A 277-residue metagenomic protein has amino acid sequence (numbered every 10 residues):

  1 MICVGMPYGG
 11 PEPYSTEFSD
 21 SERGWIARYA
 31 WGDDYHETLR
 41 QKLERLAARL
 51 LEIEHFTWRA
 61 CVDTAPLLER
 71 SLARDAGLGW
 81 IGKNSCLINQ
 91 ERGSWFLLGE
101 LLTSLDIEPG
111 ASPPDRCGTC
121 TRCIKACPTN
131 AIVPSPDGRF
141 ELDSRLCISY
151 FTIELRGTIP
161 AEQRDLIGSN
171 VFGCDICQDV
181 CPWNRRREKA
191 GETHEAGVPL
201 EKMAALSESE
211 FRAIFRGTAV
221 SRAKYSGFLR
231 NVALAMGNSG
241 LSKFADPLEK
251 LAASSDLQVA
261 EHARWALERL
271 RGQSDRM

Functional and structural regions predicted by a protein language model:
M1-R116: Auxiliary alpha/beta "docking" domains used to position bulky ligands
I88-S112, S144-Q163, S207-R212: Short, charged low-complexity linear segments at domain edges
R122-T152, R156, N170-F172, I176-T193 (+1 more regions): Iron-sulfur cluster-binding cysteine motifs and their immediate structural context in ferredoxin-like electron-transfer
P160-T193, G217, S221, G227-L234: C-terminal amphipathic alpha-helical segment
G197-F228: Glycine-rich phosphate/pyrophosphate-binding loop and adjacent beta-alpha nucleotide/cofactor-binding cores
R212-I214, L241-A252, Q273-M277: Amphipathic alpha-helical scaffolding segments comprising HEAT/armadillo-like alpha-solenoid repeats
Y225, S255-L257: Short inter-helical turns and helix N-cap capping residues of alpha-solenoid HEAT/ARM repeat scaffolds
L229-G240, E261-G272: Structural detector for internal amphipathic alpha-helices that build alpha-solenoid repeat scaffolds
